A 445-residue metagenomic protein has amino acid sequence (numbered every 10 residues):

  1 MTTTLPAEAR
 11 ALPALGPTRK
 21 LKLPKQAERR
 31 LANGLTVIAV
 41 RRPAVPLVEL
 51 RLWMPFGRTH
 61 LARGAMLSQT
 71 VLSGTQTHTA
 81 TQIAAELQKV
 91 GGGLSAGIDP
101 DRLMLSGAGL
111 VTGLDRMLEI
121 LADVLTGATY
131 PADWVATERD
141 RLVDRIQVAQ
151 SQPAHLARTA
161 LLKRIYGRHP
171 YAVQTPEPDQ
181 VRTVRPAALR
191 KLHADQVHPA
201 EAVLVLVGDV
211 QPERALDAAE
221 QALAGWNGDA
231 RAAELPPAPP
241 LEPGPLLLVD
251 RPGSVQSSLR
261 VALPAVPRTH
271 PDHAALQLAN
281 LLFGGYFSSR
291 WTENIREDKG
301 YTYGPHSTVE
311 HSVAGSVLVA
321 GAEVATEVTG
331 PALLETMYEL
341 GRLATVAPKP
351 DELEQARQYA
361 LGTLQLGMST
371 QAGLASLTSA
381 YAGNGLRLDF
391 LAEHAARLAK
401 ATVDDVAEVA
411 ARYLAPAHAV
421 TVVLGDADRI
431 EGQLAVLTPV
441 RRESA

Functional and structural regions predicted by a protein language model:
M1-E86, V90, S106, R190-N294 (+1 more regions): His/Glu-rich zincin catalytic helix
M1-R10, R30, A84-R231, A275 (+1 more regions): Charge-rich, well-structured scaffold segments of protease-associated domains
